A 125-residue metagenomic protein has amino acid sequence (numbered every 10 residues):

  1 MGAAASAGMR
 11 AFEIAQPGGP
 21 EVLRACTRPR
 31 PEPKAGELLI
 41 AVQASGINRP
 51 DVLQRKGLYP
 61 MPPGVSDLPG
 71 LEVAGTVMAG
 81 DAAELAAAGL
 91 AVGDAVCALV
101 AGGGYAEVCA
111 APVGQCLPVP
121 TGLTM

Functional and structural regions predicted by a protein language model:
M1-A5: Universal eukaryotic N-terminal targeting presequences
G8-R10: Extreme N-terminal starter segment of soluble prokaryotic enzymes
I14-V22: Extracellular beta-rich ligand/substrate-recognition surface
R24-T27, Y105: Residue-level marker for the onset of beta-strands and adjacent loop->beta junctions in well-ordered domains
P29-G46, L58-G103: Glycine-rich beta-strand-centered segment in the early N-terminal region that forms part of a ligand/cofactor-binding
P50-K56: Cytochrome P450 core scaffold surrounding the K-helix E-X-X-R motif and the conserved "meander" helix-loop region
L53, E84, A95-M125: NAD(P)H dinucleotide-binding glycine-rich loop of Rossmann-like/cofactor-binding domains, especially the beta1-alpha1
